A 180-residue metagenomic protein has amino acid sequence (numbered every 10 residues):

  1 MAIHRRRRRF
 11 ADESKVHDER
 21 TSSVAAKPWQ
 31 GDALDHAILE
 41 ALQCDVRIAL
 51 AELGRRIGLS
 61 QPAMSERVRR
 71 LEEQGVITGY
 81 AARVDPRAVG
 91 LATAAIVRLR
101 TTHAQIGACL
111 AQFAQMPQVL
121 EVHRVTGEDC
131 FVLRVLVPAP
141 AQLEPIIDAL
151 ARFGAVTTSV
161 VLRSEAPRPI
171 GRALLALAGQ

Functional and structural regions predicted by a protein language model:
M1-Q180: A compositional/biophysical signature of low hydrophobicity enriched in polar/charged and small residues
